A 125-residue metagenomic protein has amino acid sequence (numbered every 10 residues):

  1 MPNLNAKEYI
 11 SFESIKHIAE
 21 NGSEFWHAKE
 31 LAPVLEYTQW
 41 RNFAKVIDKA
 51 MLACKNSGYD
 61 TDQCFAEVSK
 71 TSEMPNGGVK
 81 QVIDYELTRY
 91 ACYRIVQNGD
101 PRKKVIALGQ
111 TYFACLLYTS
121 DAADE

Functional and structural regions predicted by a protein language model:
M1-K45, L52-Y59: N-terminal intrinsically disordered, low-complexity, charged/polar
L4, K45-D84, Y90, G99-Q110: Basic, low-complexity intrinsically disordered segments
E36, C92, T111-Y112: Intrinsically disordered, low-complexity N-terminal regions enriched in serine/proline/glycine with scattered basic
E36, D100, E125: Residue-level marker of positions within ordered structural domains that often coincide with functionally constrained
I95: Basic nucleic-acid-binding interfaces
Y118-A123: Conserved small/polar residues in nucleotide/adenosyl-binding loops
